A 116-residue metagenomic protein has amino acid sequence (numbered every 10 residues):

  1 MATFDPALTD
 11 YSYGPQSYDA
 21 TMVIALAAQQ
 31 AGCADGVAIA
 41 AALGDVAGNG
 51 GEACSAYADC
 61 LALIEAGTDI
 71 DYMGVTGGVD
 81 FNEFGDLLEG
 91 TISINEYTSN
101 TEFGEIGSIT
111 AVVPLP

Functional and structural regions predicted by a protein language model:
M1-P116: Extracytosolic ligand-binding ectodomains
